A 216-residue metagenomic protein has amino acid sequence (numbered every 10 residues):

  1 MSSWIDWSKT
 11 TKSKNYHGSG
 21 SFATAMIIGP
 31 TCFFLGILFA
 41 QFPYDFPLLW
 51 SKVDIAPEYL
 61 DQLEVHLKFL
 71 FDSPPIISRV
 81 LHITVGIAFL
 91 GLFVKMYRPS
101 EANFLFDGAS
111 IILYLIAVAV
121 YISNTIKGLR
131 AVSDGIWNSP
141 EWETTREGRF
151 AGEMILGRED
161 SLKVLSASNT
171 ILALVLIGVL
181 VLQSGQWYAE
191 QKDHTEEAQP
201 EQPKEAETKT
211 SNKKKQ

Functional and structural regions predicted by a protein language model:
M1-S8, P140-E143, T195-Q216: Non-transmembrane, juxtamembrane loop and terminal tail segments of multi-pass eukaryotic membrane proteins
S2-G29, F89-I112: Helix-loop boundary elements of multi-pass alpha-helical membrane proteins
S8-S19, A56-I77, R149-N169: Juxtamembrane membrane-interface segments at transmembrane-helix boundaries in membrane proteins
I28-F42, A109-I126: Hydrophobic alpha-helical membrane-insertion segments
F42-G108: Compact, well-ordered interaction domains used in eukaryotic information-processing assemblies
G86-R98, A173-D193: Transmembrane alpha-helical segments in integral membrane proteins
V94-I112, Y188-T208: Cytoplasmic juxtamembrane regions at transmembrane-helix boundaries
I126-S166: Juxtamembrane loop segments immediately following a transmembrane helix
